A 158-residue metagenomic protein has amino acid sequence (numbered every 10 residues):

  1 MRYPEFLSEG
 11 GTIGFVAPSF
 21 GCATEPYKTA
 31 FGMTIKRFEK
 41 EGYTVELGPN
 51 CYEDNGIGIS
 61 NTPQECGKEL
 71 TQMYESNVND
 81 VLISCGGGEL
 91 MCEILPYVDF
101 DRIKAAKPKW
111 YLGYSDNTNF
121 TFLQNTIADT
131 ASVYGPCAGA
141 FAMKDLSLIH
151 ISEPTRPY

Functional and structural regions predicted by a protein language model:
M1-V78: ATP/NTP phosphate-donor binding region
F20-A23, G86-M91, G113-N119: Gly/Ser/Thr-rich loops at beta-strand to alpha-helix junctions that form or flank small-molecule/cofactor-binding
Y27-K28, I94-Y97, Q124-T126: Short amphipathic alpha-helical segments
G67-K68, Q72-V98: Long, hydrophobic/aromatic-enriched structural stretches that serve as scaffold segments
V98-L123, A131-A138: Short, acidic/small-residue loops that bind anionic groups at enzyme active sites
A142-S147: Short, charged, surface-exposed secondary-structure boundary motifs
I149-Y158: Single conserved hydrophobic/aromatic residue that forms the stacking wall/gate of nucleotide- or nucleobase-binding
